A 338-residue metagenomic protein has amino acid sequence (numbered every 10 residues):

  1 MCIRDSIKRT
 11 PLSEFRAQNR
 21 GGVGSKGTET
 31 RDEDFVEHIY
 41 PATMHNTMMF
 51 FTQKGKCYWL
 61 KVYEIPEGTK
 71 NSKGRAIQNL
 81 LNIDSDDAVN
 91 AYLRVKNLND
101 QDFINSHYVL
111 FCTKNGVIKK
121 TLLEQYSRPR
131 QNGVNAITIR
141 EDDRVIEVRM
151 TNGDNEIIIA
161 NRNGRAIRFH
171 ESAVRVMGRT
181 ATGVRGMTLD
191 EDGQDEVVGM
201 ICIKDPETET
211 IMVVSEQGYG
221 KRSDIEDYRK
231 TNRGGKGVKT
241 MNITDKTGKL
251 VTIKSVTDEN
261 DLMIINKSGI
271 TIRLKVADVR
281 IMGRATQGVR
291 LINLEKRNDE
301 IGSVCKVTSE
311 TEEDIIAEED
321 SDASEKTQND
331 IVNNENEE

Functional and structural regions predicted by a protein language model:
R4-E338: C-terminal interaction appendages of subunits in large macromolecular complexes
